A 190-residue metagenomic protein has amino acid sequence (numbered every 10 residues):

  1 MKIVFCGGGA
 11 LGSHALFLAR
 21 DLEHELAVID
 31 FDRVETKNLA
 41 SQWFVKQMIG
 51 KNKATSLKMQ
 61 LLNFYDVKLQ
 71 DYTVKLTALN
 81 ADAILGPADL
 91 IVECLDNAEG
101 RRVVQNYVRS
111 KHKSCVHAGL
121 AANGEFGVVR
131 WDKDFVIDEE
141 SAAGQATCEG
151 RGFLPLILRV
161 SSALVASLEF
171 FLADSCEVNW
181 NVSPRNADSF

Functional and structural regions predicted by a protein language model:
M1-F190: Adenine nucleotide-associated cytosolic modules
